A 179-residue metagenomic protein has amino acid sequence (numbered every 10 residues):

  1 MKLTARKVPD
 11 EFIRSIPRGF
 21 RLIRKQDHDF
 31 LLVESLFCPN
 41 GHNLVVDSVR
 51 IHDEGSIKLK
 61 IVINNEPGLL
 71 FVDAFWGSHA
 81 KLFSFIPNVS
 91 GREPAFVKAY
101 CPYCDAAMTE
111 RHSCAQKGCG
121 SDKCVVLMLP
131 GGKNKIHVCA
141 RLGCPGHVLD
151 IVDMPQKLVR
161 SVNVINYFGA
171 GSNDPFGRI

Functional and structural regions predicted by a protein language model:
M1-P39: General detector of N-terminal leader/presequence modules that precede the first folded domain
K2-D10, H42-R111: A broadly conserved sequence feature marking short terminus-proximal activation segments in nucleic acid-centric
D29-V33, E93-F96, A106-R111, G131-C139: Flanking scaffold residues of small Cys/His-coordinated metal-binding clusters
S35-G41, C101-C104, H112-Q116, C139: Short cysteine-rich clusters marking metal-coordination/redox-active sites
N43-S48, A106-E110, C119-M128, C144-L149: Short functional micro-motifs and their immediate structural scaffolds
H52-G55, V89-A95, K123-V138: Short linker/helix segments within small regulatory modules
V62-N88, P130-V159: Short metal-binding segments enriched for Cys and/or His
P145-I179: Long terminal segments
